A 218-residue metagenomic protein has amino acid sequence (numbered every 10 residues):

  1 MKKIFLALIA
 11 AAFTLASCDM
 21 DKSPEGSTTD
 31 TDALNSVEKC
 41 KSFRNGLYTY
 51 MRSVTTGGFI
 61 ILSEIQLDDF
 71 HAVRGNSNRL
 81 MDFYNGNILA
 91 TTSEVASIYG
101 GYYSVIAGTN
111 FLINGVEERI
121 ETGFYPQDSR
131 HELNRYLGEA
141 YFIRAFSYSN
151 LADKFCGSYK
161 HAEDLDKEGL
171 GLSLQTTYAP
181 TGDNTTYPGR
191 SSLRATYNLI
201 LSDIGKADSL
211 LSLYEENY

Functional and structural regions predicted by a protein language model:
M1-A16: Sec-dependent bacterial lipoprotein signal peptides
C18-L67: Membrane-proximal, proline-rich intrinsically disordered regions
L34, I60-D69, Q127-D128, F155-L172 (+1 more regions): Short, surface-exposed recognition loops and adjoining beta-strand edges that mediate ligand/DNA contacts, enriched
N45, N198, S212-Y218: Short, intrinsically disordered, charge-balanced linker/junction segments flanking boundaries in proteins
D68-A90, L174: Short alpha-helical hairpin
L80-C156, Y187, S191-R194, K206-E216: Conserved, well-structured interaction surfaces
E139-G182: Extended ligand-binding groove/face enriched in aromatic
